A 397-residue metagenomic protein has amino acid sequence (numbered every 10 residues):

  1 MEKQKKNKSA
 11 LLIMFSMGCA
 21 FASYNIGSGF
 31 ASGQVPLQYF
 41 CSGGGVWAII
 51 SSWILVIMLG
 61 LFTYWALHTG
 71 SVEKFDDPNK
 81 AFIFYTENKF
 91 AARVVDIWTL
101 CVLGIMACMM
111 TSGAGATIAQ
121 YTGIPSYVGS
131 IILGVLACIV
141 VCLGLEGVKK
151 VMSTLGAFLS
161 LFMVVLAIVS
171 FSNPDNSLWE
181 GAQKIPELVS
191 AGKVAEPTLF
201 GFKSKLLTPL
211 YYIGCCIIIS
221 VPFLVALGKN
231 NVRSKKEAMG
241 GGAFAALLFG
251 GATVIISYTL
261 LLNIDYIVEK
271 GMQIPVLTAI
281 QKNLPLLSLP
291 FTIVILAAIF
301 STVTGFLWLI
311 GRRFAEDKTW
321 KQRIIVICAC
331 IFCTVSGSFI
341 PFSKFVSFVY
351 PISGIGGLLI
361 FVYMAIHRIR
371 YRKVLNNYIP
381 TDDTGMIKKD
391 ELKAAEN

Functional and structural regions predicted by a protein language model:
K3-I13, C41-A48, S71-V102, Q120-S126 (+3 more regions): Transmembrane-helix boundary/entry motifs in multi-pass membrane transporters
S9-A31, S51, T99-L103, A107 (+3 more regions): Hydrophobic, membrane-embedded alpha-helices of multi-pass small-molecule transporters
S9-L12, Y39-W65, G240-V254, P351-V362: Extracellular loop-to-transmembrane helix junctions
M14-Y24, I50-I57, A92-G104, Q120-G144 (+5 more regions): Transmembrane alpha-helical segments of multi-pass small-molecule transport proteins
S28, L100, A137, L159-V194 (+1 more regions): Hydrophobic alpha-helical segments and their helix-loop junctions in multi-pass secondary transporters
S51-N79, T259-I264: Juxtamembrane transmembrane-helix boundary signature
A114-A116, P125-I132, V140-P174, V346-M364: Membrane-interface loop-to-helix entry segments
E187-P197, L260-P285: Membrane-interface interhelical connector segments
